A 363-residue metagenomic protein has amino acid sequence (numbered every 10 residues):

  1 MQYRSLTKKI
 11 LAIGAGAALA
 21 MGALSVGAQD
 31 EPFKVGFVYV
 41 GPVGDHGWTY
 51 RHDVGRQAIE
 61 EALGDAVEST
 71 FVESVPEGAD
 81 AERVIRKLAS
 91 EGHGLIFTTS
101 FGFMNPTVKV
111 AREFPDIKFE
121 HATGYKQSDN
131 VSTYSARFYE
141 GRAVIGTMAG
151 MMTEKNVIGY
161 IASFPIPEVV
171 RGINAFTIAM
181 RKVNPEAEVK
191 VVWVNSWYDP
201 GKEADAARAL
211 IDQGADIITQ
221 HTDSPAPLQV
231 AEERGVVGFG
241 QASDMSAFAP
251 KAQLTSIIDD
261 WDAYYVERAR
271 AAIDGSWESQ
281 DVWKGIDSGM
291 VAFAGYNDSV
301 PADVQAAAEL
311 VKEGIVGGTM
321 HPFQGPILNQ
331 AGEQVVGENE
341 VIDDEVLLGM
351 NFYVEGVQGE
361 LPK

Functional and structural regions predicted by a protein language model:
M1-Q2, G44: Helix-centric, low-specificity signal for extended rod-like, repetitive segments
Q2-G14: Bacterial N-terminal signal peptides that target proteins for export
Y3-L6, M21-V26: N-terminal twin-arginine translocation
K9, A17, V192: Generic anion/oxyanion-binding catalytic loop in active/binding sites
A12-G22: Bacterial N-terminal signal peptides
A28-K363: A residue-level marker of the well-folded mature domains of exported/periplasmic proteins
